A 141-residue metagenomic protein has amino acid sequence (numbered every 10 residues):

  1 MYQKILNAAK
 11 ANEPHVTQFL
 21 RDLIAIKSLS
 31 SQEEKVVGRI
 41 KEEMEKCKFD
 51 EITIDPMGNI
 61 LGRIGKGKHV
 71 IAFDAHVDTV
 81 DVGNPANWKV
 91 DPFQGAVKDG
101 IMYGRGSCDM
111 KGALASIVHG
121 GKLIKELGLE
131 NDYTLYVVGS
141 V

Functional and structural regions predicted by a protein language model:
Y2-R105, E126-D132: Acidic/His- and Gly-rich active-site-bordering loop/insert found across diverse amide/peptide-bond hydrolases
M110-V141: Acidic/histidine-rich catalytic neighborhood of metal-dependent amide-processing enzymes
